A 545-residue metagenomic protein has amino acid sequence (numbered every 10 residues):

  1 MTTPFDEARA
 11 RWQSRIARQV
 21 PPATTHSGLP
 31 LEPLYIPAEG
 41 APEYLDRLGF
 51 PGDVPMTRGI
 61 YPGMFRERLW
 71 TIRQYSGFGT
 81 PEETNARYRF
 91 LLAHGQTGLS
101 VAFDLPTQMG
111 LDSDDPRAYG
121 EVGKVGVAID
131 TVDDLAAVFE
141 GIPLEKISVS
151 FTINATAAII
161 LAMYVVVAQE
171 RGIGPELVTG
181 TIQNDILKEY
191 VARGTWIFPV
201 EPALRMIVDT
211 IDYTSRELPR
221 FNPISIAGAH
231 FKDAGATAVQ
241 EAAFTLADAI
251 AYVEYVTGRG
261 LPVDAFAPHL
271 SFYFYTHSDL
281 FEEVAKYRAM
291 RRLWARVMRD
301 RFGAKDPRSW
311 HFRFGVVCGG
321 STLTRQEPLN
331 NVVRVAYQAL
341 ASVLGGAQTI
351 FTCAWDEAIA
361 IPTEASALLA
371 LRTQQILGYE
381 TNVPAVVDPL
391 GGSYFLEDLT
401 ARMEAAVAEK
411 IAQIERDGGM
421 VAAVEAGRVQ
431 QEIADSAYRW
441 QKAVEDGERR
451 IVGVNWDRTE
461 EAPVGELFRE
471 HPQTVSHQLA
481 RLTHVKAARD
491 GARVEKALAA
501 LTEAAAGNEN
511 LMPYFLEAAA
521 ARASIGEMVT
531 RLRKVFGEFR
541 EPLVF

Functional and structural regions predicted by a protein language model:
M1-H277, E282, R301, R308-G315 (+3 more regions): Catalytic alpha/beta active-site cores
A10-P42, F50-M56, L105, T363-E364 (+2 more regions): Flexible, glycine-rich loop/tail regions that form catalytic "lids" or insertion modules at the edges of active sites
R68, D114-R117, L187-E189, I226-G228 (+9 more regions): Short acidic (Asp/Glu) and glycine-rich catalytic loops that position anionic groups and cofactors
T84, L92, A128, I142 (+21 more regions): Active-site-proximal structural scaffolding
T97, E140-L144, V166-G174, V208-R220 (+15 more regions): Generic secondary-structure signature for well-ordered alpha-helical cores
G120-K124, K188-F198, F231-G235, F274-D279 (+5 more regions): Short beta-alpha connecting loops at secondary-structure transitions that line or flank enzyme active sites
D130, S148, I153-T156, A168-E170 (+7 more regions): Phosphate/diphosphate-binding loops
P262-F266, A304-C318, Q326-W355, P362-V387 (+2 more regions): Flexible glycine/proline-rich, aromatic-decorated loop/lid segments
